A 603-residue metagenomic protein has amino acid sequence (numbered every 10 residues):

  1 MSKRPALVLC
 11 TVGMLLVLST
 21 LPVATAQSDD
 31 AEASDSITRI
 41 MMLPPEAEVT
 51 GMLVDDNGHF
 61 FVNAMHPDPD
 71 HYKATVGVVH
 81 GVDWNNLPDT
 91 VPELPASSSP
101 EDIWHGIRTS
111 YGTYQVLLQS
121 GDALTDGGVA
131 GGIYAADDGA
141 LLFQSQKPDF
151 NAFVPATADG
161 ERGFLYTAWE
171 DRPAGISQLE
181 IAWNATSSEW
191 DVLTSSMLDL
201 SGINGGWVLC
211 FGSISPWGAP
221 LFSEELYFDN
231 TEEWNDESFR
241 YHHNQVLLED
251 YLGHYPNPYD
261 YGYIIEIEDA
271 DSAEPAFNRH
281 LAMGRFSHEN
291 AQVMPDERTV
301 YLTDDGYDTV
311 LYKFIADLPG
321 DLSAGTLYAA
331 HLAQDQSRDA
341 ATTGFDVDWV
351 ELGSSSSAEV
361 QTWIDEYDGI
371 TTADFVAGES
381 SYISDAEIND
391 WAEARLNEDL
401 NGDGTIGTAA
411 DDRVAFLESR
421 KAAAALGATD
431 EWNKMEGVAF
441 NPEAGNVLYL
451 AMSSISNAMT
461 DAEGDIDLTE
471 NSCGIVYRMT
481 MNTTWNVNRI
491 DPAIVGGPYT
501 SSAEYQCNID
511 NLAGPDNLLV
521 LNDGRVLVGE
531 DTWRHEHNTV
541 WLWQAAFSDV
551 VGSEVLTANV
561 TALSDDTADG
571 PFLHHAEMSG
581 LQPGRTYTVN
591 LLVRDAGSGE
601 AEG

Functional and structural regions predicted by a protein language model:
M1-C10: Bacterial N-terminal signal peptides that target proteins for export
V17-A24: C-terminal segment of classical bacterial N-terminal signal peptides
Q27-V550, T557, S579: Sequence/structural signature of beta-propeller domains
S564-G570: Short, solvent-exposed loop/linker segments at the N-terminal edge of repeated beta-sheet extracellular domains
G570-A576: Structural beta-strand segments of beta-rich domains
Y587-V589: Short beta-strand segments enriched for Tyr within beta-sheet-rich domains, predominantly fibronectin type III
L592-A596: Beta-strand-rich extracellular modules
